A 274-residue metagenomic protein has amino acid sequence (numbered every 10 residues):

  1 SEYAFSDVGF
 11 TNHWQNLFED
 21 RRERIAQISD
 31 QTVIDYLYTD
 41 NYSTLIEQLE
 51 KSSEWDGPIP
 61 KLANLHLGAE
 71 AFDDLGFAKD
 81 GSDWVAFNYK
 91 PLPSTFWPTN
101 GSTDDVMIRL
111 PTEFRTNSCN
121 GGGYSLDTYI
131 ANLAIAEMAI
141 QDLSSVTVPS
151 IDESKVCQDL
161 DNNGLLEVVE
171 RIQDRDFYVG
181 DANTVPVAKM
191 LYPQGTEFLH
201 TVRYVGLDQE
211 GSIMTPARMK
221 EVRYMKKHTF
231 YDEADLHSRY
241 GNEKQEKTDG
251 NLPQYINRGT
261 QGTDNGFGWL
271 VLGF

Functional and structural regions predicted by a protein language model:
E2-D40: Flexible linker/context regions in extracytoplasmic redox proteins
Y42-S43, E47-F274: Extended surface/linker regions that mediate inter-domain or inter-protein docking in multi-component redox
